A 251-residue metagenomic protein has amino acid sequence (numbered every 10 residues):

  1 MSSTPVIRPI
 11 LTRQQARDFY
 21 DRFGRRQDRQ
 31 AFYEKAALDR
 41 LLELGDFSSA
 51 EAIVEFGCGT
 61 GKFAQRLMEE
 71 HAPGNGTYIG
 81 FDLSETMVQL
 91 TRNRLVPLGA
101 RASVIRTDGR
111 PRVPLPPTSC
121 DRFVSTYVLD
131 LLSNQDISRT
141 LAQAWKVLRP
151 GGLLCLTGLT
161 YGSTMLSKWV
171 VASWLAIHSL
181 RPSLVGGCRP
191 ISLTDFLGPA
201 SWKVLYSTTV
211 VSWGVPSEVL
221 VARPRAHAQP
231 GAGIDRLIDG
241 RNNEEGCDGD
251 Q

Functional and structural regions predicted by a protein language model:
S2-S48, K62: Conserved class I S-adenosyl-L-methionine
A52-P111: Class I SAM-dependent methyltransferase SAM/SAH-binding core
G74, L148-L154: Short glycine-dipeptide loop
V113-F123: A short acidic, Gly/Pro-enriched loop at the edge of an enzyme's catalytic core that lines a small-molecule cofactor
R122-Q135: A short SAM/SAH-binding and catalytic strip from SAM-dependent methyltransferases
S138-P150: A short glycine-rich, Lys/Arg-flanked "PGG" loop and its adjoining helix->strand segment in the class I
T157-A200, S207-T209: C-terminal alpha-helical "lid/dimerization" subdomain adjacent to the S-adenosyl-L-methionine
S201-W202, T209-G240, D248: Core SAM-dependent methyltransferase catalytic element
